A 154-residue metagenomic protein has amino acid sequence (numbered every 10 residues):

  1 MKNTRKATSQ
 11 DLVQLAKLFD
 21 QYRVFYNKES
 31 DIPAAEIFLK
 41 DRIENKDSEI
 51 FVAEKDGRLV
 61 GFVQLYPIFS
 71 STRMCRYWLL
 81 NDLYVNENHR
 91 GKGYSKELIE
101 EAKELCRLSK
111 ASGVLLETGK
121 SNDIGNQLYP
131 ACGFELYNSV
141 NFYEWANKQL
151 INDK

Functional and structural regions predicted by a protein language model:
N3-K17: A short beta-loop-alpha structural element at the N-terminal edge of CoA-dependent acyl/N-acetyltransferase catalytic
A16-D41: Conserved GNAT-fold acetyl-CoA-binding loop/helix
K40-V52, L79: A short helix-loop-beta-strand connector motif used in the catalytic cores of GNAT acetyltransferases and, in some
V52, R58-P67: Conserved beta-strand in the GNAT
C75-E87: Conserved acetyl-CoA binding element of GNAT-fold acetyltransferases
H89, G93-E101: Conserved acetyl-CoA pyrophosphate-binding loop and the N-cap/start of the following alpha-helix in GNAT-like
K96, K120-S139, W145: Conserved active-site alpha-helix within GNAT-family acetyltransferase domains
C106-E117: Conserved GNAT acetyl-CoA-binding A-motif
